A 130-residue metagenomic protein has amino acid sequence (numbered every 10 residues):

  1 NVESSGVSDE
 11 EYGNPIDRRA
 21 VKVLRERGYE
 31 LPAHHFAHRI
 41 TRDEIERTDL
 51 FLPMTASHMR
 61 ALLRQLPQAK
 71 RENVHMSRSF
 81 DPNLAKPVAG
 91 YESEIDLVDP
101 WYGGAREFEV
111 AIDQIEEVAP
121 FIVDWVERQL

Functional and structural regions predicted by a protein language model:
N1-L130: Short polar/charged helix/loop
